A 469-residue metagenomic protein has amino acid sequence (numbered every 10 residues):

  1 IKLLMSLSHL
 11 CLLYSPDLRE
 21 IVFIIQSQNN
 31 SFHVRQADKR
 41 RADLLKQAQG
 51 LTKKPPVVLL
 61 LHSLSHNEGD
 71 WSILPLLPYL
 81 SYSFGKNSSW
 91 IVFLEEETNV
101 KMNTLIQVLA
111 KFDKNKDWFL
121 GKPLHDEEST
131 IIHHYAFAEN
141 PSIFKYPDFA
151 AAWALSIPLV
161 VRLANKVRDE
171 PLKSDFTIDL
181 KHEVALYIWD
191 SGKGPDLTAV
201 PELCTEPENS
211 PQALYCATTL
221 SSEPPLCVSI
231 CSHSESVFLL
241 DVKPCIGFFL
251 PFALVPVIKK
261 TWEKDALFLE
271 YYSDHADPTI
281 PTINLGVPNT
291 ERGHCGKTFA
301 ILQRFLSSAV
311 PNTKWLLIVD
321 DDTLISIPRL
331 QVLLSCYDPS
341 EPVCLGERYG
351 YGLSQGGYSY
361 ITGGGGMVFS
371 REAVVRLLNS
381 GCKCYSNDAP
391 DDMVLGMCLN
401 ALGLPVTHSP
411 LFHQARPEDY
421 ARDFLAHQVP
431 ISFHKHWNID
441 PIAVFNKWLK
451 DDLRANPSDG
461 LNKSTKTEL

Functional and structural regions predicted by a protein language model:
I1-L469: Secretory-pathway lumenal glyco-enzymes, predominantly type II signal-anchor Golgi glycosyltransferases
